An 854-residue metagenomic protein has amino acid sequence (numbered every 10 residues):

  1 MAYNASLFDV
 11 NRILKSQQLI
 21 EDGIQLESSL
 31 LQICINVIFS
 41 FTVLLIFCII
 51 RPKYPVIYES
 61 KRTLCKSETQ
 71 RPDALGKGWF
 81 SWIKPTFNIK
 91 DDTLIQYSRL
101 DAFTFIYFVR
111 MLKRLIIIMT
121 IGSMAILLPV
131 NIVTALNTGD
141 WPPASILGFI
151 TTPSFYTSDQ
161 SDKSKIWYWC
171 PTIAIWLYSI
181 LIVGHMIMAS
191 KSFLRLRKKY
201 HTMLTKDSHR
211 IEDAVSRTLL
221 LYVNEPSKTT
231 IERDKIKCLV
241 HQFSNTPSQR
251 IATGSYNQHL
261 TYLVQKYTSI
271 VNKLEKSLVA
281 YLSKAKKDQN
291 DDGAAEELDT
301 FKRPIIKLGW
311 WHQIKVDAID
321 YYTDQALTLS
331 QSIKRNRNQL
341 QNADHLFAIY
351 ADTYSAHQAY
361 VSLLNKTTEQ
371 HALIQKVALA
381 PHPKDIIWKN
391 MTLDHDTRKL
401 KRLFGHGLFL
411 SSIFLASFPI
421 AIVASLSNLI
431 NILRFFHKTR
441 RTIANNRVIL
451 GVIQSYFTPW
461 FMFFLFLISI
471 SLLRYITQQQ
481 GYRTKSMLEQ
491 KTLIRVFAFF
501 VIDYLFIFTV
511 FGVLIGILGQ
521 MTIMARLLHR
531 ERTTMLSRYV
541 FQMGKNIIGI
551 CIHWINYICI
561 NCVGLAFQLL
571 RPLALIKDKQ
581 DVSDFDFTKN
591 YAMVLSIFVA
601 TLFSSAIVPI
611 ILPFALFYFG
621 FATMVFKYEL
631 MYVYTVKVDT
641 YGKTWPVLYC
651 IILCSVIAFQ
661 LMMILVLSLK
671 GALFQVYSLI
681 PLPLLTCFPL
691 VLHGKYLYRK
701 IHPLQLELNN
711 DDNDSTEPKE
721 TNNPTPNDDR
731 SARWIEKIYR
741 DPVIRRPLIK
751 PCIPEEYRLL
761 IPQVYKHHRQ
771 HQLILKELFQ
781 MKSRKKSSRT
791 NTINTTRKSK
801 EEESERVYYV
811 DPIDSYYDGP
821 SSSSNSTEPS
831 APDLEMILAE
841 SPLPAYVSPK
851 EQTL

Functional and structural regions predicted by a protein language model:
A2-R789, R797-K800, Y808-I813, D818-S830 (+2 more regions): Transmembrane transport/permeation module of multi-pass membrane proteins
